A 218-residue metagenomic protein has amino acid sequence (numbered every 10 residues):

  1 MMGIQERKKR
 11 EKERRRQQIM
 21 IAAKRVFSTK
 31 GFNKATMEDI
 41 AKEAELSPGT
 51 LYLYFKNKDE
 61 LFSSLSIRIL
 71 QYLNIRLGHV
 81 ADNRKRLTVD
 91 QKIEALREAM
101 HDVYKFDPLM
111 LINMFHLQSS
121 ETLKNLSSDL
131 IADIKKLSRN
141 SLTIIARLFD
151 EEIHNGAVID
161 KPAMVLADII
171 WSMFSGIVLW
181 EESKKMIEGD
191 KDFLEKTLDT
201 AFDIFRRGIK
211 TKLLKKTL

Functional and structural regions predicted by a protein language model:
M1-G3, A99-D102, R139, T143 (+3 more regions): C-terminal peripheral helix-coil segments that are non-catalytic and often amphipathic
K12, M20, F62, S66 (+8 more regions): Amphipathic, non-transmembrane alpha-helical scaffold segments
R15-K24, I40, L65-L77, I145: Generic hydrophobic, amphipathic alpha-helix propensity
Q18, A22, V26-S64: Helix-turn-helix
T29-N33, D107, N155-G156: Short coil/turn segments at alpha/beta junctions that flank glycine-rich nucleotide-binding fingerprints
S64, R68, H79-L109, L166-I170 (+2 more regions): Hydrophobic alpha-helical connector segments
K105-T143: Short secondary-structure transition hinges
I159, A163-A167: Membrane-interface starts of transmembrane alpha-helices
